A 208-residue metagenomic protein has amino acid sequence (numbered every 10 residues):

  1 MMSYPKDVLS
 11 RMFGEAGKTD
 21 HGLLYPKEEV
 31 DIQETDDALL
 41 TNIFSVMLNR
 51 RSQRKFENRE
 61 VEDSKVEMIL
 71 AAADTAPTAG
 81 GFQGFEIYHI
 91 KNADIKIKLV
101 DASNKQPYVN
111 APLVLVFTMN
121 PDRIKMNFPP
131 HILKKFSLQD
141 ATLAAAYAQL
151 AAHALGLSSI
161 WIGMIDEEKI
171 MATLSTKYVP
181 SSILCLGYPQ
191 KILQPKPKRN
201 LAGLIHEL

Functional and structural regions predicted by a protein language model:
M2-D31, S52-Q53, S181-L208: C-terminal helix-cap and adjacent tail motif
D31-F44: N-terminal hydrophobic or amphipathic helices/low-complexity stretches enriched in small/hydrophobic/Pro/Gly
N42-D74, T78: Short, contiguous, helix-prone interaction/anchoring segments in small proteins
V46, V114-T118, I183-C185: Conserved hydrophobic/aromatic beta-strand scaffold that supports enzyme active sites
S64-A71, T75-A144: Glycine/small-residue-rich phosphate/adenosyl-binding loop
I69, A73, L115, H131-T173 (+1 more regions): Small-aliphatic-rich amphipathic alpha-helix that forms the alpha element of a beta-alpha
Q106, T176-V179: Short, hinge-like loop/turn segments at secondary-structure boundaries
M171-T176, Q194-K196: Short proline/glycine-enriched turn/loop segments at secondary-structure junctions
